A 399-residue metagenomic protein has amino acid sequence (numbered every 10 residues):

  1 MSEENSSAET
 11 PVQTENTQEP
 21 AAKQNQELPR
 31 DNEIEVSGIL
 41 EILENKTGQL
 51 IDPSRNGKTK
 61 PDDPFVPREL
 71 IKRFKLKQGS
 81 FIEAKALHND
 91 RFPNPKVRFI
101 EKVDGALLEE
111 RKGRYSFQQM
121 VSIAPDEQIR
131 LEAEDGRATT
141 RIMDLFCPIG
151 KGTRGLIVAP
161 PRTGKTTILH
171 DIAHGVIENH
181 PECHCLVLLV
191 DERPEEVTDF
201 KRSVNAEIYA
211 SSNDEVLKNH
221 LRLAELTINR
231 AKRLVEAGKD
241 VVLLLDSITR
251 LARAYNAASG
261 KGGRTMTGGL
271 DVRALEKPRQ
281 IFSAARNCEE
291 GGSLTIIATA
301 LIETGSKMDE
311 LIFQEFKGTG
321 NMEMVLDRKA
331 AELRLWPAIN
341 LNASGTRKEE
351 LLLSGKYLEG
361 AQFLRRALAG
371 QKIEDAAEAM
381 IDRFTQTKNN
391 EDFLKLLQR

Functional and structural regions predicted by a protein language model:
M1-Q18: N-terminal acidic, proline/glycine-rich, low-complexity intrinsically disordered segments
T17-R111: N-terminal "pre-motor" subdomain/linker immediately upstream of P-loop NTPase catalytic cores
N25-V36, A138-I142, T227-K232: Phosphate-interacting basic helix/loop segments used at nucleotide- and nucleic-acid interfaces
N32-I34, I42-K46, K58-K60, L76-S80 (+9 more regions): Short flexible coil/turn linkers enriched for glycine and charged/polar residues that connect secondary-structure
V36, R68-E69, E83-A86, K96 (+4 more regions): Short beta-alpha junctions and helix-cap segments that line functional grooves
L40-E44, D52-S54, A86, K102-D104 (+11 more regions): Flexible glycine-/small-residue-rich
H88-I157: P-loop NTP-binding catalytic core
G155, R162-T166, I172-R399: P-loop NTPase catalytic core
